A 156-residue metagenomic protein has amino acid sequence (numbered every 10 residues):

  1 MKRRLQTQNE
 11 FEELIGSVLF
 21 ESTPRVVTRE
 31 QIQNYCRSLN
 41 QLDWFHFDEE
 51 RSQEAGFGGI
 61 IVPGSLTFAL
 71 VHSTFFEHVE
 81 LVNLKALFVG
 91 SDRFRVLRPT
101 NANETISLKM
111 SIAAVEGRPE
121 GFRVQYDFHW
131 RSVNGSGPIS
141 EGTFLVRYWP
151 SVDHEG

Functional and structural regions predicted by a protein language model:
M1-L14, V96, T100-G156: HotDog/MaoC-like acyl-thioester-processing domains
M1-V89, S151-G156: Hot-dog-fold acyl-thioester-processing enzymes
